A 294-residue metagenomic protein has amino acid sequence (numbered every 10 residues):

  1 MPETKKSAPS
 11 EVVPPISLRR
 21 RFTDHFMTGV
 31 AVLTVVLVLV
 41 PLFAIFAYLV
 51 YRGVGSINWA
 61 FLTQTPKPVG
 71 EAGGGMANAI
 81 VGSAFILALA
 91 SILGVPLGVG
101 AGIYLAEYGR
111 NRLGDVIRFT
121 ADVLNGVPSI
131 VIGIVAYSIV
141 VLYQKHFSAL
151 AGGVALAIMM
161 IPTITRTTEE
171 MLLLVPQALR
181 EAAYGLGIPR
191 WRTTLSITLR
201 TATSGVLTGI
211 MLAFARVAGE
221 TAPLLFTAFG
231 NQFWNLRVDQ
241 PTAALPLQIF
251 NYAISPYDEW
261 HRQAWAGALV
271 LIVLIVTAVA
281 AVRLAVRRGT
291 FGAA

Functional and structural regions predicted by a protein language model:
M1-L37, V282-A294: Transmembrane alpha-helical segments of polytopic membrane transport and secretion proteins
M27, L97-A136, T163-E170, R180 (+1 more regions): Cytoplasmic-entry segments and transmembrane alpha-helices of multi-pass inner-membrane transporters
V69-G70, L224-I272: Interhelical loop and adjacent transmembrane-helix boundary motif in polytopic membrane transport permeases
G74-Y104: Transmembrane alpha-helix signature in integral membrane proteins
S91, T168, I188-T227: Transmembrane alpha-helices
A101, L105, R110-G114, P176 (+1 more regions): Amphipathic cytosolic juxtamembrane alpha-helices at the membrane-cytosol interface of multi-pass membrane transporters
D122-I158: Generic hydrophobic transmembrane alpha-helix motif, especially the helices
E169-L173, Y184, T208-M211, N251-A294: C-terminal transmembrane helix and the adjacent membrane-cytosol boundary/short C-terminal tail of inner/organellar
